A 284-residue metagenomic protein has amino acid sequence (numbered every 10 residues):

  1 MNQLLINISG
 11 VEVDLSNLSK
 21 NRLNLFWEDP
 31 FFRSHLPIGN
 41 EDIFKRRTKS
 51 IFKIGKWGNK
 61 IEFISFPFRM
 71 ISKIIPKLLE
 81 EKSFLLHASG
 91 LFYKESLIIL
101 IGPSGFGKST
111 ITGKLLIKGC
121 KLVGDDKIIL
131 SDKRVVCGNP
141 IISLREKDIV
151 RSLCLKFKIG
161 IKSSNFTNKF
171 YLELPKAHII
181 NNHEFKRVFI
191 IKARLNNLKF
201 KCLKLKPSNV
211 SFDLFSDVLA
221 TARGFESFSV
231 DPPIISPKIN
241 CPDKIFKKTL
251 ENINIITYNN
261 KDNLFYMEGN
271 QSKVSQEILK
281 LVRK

Functional and structural regions predicted by a protein language model:
M1, N7-I8, K45-T48: Short, ordered beta-strand-loop transition motifs
Q3-E12, S16-F26, K77, H87-G102 (+2 more regions): Glycine-rich, often acidic-flanked micro-motifs that create phosphate/phosphodiester-binding or positioning elements
D29-K77: Charged, amphipathic alpha-helical linker segments immediately N-terminal to NTP-binding catalytic cores
K82-S83: Short coil-to-beta microelement around the adenine-binding A-loop and adjacent beta1/P-loop entry of ABC ATPase
G105: Glycine-rich NAD(P) Rossmann-fold beta1-alpha1 loop
K108: Conserved lysine of the Walker
I111-T112: Post-Walker A alpha-helix
